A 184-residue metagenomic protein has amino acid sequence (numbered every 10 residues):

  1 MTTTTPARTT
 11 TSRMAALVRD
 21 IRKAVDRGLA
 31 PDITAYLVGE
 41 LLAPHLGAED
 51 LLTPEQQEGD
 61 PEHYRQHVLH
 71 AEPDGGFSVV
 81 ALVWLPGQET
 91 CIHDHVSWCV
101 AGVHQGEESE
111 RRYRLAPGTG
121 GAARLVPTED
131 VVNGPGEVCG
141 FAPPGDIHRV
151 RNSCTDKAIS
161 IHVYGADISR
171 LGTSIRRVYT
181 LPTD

Functional and structural regions predicted by a protein language model:
M1-A48: N-terminal leader/capping segments at the start of a protein or of a new domain
E58-P86, V138: A short glycine-rich, His/Asp/Glu-containing loop-to-beta-strand
V80-D94, P143-G145: Conserved short histidine dyad/triad with adjacent acidic residue
S97-Y113: Glycine- and acidic-residue-biased ligand/ion/polar-headgroup-sensing regions
V100-G102, T155-R170: A short hydrophobic beta-strand segment most commonly corresponding to one strand of the jelly-roll/cupin
L115-G145: Short acidic-glycine-tyrosine-enriched beta hairpin
V150-S153: Asparagine-centered strand-capping/turn motif at beta-strand->loop junctions
T173-R177: Mixed-charge, glycine-accented linear interaction segment located at domain edges/termini
